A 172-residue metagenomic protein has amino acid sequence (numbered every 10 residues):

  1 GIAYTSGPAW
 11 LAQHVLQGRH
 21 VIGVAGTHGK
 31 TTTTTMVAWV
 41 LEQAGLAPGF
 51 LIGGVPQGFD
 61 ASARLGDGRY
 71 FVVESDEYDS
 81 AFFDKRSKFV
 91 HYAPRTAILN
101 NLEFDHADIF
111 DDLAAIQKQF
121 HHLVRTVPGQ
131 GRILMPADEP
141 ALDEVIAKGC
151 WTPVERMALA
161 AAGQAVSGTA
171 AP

Functional and structural regions predicted by a protein language model:
T5-A137, A141-P153: Phosphate-binding loop of NTP-binding sites
A44, A165-P172: Short, intrinsically disordered, charge-balanced linker/junction segments flanking boundaries in proteins
V154-L159: Conformationally flexible catalytic loops at phosphate/diphosphate-handling active centers
A162: Flexible, acidic loop-helix segments that line cofactor/substrate-binding pockets
